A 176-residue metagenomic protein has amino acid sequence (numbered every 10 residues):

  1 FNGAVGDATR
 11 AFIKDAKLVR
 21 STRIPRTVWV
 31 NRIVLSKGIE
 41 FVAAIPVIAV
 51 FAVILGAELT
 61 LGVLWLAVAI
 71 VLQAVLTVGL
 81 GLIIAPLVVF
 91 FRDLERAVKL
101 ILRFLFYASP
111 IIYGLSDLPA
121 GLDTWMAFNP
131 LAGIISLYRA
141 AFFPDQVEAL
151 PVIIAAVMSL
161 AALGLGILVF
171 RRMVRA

Functional and structural regions predicted by a protein language model:
F1-R26, N31-G38: Transmembrane helix boundary and interhelical loop/hinge segments in multi-pass membrane proteins
R26, N31-I101, D145-L168: Alpha-helical transmembrane segments and their short interhelical loops
K99-S109: Small-residue-rich segments of transmembrane alpha-helices in multi-pass membrane proteins, especially helix faces
S109-A161: Membrane-interfacial helix-loop-helix junctions in multi-pass membrane proteins
L168-A176: Membrane-interface capping segments at transmembrane-helix boundaries
